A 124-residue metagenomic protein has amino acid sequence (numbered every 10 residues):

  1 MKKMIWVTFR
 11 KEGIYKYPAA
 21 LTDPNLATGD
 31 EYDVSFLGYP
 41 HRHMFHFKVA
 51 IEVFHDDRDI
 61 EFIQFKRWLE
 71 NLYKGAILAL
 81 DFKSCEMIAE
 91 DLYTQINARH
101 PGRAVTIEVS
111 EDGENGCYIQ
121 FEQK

Functional and structural regions predicted by a protein language model:
M1-K124: Charge-rich, low-complexity N-terminal segments
